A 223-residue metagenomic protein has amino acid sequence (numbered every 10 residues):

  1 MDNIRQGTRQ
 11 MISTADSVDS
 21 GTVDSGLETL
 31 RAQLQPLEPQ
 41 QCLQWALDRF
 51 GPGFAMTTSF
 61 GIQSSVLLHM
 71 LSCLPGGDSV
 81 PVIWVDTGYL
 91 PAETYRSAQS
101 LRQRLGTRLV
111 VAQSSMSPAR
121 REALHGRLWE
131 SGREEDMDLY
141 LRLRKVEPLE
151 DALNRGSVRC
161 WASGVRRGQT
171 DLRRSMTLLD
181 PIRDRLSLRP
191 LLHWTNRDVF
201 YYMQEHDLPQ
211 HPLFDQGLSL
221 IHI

Functional and structural regions predicted by a protein language model:
D2-I221: Nucleotide-activated chemistry modules centered on ATP-dependent adenylation/adenylyltransferase
